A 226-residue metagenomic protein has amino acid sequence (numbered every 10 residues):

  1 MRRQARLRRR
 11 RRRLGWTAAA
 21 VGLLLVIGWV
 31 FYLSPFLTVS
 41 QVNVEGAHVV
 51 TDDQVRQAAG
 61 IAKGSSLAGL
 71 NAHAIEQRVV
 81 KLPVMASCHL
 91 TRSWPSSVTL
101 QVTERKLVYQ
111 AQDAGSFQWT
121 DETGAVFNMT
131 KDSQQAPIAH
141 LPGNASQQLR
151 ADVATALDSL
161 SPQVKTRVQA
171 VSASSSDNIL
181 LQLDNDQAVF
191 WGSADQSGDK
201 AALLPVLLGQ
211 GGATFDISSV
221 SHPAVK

Functional and structural regions predicted by a protein language model:
M1-Y32, S174-K226: N-terminal positively charged amphipathic segments used for targeting/anchoring
W16-A20, L25-V50, R56-Q57, S66-G115: Periplasmic polypeptide-binding modules associated with outer-membrane biogenesis and secretion
T38-S40, T51, N71, K81-A86 (+8 more regions): Envelope-exposed proteins and targeting segments
D52, R56, A72, E76 (+3 more regions): Extracytoplasmic/secreted envelope proteins and their assembly/folding machinery, especially bacterial periplasmic
A58-A62, R78-L82, A156-Q163, L207-G211: Structured segments of extracytoplasmic/periplasmic soluble domains in secreted or envelope-associated proteins
I61-S65, I138-S146, A188-A194: Second-shell loop/turn segments in exported
L67-A68, Y109-Q112, Q148-A151, F190-S193 (+1 more regions): Solvent-exposed, non-transmembrane alpha-helical starts
T99-A173: Extracytoplasmic segments of membrane-associated envelope/inner-membrane machinery
